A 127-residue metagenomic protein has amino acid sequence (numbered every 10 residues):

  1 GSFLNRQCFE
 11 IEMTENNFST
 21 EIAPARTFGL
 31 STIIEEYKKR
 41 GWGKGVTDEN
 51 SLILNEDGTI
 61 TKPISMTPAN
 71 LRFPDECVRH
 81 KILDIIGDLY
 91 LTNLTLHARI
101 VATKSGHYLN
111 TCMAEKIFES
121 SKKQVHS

Functional and structural regions predicted by a protein language model:
G1-S127: Short acidic-hydrophobic catalytic motif
